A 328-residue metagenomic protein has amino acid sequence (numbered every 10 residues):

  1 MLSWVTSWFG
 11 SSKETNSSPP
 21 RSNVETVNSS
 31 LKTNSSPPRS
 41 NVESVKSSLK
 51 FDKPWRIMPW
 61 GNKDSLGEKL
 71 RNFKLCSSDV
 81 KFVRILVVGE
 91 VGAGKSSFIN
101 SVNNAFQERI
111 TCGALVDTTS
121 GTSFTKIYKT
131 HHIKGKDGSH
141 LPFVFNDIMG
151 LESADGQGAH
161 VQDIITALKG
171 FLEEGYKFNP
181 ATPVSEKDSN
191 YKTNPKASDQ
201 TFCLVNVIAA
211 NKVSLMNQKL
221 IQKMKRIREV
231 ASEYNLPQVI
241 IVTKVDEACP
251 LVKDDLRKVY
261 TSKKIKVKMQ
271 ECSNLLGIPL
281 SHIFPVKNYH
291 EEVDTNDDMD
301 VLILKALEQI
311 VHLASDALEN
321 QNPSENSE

Functional and structural regions predicted by a protein language model:
M1-E90, C112, F124-H132, K136-L141 (+2 more regions): Short, flexible boundary segments at extreme N-termini or domain junctions of P-loop NTPases and their
K63-L70, I221, K225, K266-M269: Short, well-ordered alpha-helical scaffold segments within catalytic/effector domains
F73, S77-D79, V102-L236, K244-K264 (+2 more regions): Switch- and interface-adjacent substructures of P-loop NTPase systems
R84-Q107: Glycine-rich phosphate-binding P-loop
L86, P237-I240: A structural signal for isolated positions on well-ordered beta-strands in alpha/beta enzyme cores
Q200, Y234, C272-L280: A structural motif corresponding to the C-terminal end of an alpha-helix and its immediate exit/capping segment
K263, V267-I278, H290-V293: C-terminal structured domain segments
